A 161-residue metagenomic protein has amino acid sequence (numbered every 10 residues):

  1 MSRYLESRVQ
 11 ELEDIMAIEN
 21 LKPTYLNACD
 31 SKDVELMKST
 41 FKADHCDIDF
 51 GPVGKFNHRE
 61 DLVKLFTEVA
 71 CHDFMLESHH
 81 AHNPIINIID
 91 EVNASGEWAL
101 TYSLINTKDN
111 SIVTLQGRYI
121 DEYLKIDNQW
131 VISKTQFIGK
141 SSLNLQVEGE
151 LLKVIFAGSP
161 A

Functional and structural regions predicted by a protein language model:
M1-N27, S31, E35-S39: Short, low-complexity N-terminal intrinsically disordered segments enriched in polar/charged residues
S2-E6, C71-A161: A beta-strand edge to alpha-helix "cap/lid" segment located at domain peripheries
L12-E13, I18, C29, I48 (+3 more regions): Intrinsic disorder/low-complexity signal
E13, G54-N57, S111: A structural signal for alpha-helical segments
M16, P52, E60, S142 (+1 more regions): Solvent-exposed, flexible loop/coil residues
I18-E19, V34, R59, I112 (+2 more regions): Short linear sequence motifs
V34-L100: A solvent-exposed, acidic/Ser-Thr-rich amphipathic alpha-helical stretch
